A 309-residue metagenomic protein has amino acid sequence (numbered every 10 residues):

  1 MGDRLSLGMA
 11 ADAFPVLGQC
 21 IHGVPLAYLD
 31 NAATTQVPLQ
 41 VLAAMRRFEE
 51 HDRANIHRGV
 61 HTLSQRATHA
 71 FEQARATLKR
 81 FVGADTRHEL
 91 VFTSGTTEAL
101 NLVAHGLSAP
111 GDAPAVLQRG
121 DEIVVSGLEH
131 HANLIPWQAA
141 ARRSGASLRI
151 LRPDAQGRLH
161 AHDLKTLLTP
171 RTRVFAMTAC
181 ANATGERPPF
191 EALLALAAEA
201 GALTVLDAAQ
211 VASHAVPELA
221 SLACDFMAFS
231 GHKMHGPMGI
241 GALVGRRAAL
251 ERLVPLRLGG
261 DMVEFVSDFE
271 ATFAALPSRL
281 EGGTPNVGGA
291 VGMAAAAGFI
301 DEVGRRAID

Functional and structural regions predicted by a protein language model:
M1-D309: Pyridoxal 5′-phosphate
